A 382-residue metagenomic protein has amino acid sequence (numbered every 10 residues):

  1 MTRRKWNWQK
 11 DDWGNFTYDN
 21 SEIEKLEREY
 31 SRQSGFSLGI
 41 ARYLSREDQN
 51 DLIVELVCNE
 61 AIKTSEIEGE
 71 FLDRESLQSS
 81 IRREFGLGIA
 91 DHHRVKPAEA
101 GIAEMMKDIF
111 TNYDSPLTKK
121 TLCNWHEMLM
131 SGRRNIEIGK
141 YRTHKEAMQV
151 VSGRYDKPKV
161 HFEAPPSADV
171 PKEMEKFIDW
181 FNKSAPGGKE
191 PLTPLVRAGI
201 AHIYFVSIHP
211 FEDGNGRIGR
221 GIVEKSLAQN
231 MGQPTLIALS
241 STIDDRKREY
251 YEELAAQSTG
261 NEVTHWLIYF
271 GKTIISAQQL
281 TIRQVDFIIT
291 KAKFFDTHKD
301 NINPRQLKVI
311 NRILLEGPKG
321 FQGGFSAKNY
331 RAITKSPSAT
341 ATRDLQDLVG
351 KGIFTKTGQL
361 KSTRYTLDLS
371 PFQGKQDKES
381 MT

Functional and structural regions predicted by a protein language model:
M1-T382: FIC/Doc superfamily catalytic core
